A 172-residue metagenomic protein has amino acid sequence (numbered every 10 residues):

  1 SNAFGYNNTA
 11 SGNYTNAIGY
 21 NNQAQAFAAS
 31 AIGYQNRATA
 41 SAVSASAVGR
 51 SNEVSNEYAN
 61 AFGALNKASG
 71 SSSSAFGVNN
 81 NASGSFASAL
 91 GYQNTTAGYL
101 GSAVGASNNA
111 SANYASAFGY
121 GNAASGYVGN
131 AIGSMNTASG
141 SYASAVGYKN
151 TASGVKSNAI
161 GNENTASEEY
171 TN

Functional and structural regions predicted by a protein language model:
S1-N172: Glycine- and small/polar-enriched repetitive beta-structure motifs of secreted/surface proteins
